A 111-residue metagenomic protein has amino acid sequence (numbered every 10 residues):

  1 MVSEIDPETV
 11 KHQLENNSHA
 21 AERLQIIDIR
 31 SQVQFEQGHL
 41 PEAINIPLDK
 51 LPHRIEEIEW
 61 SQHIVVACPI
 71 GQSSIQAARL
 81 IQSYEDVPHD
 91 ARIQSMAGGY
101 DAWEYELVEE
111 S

Functional and structural regions predicted by a protein language model:
M1-S18, L24, S31-V65, S74-S111: Rhodanese-like catalytic fold shared by cysteine-dependent sulfurtransferases and DSP/PTP-type phosphatases
C68: Short cysteine clusters
G71: Walker A (P-loop) phosphate-binding loop of P-loop NTPases
